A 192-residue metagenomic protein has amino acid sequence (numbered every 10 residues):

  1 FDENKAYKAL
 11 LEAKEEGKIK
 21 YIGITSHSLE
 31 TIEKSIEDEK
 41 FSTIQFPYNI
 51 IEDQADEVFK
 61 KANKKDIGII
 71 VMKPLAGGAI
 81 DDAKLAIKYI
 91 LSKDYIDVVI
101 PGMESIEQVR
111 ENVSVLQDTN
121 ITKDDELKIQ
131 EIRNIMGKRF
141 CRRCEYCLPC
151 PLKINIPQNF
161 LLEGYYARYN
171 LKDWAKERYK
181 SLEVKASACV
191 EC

Functional and structural regions predicted by a protein language model:
F1-I70, L75-G78: Glycine/proline-rich, positively charged, aromatic-decorated active-site loop/lid region on the catalytic face
D38, D56-C192: Structured C-terminal cap/extension of enzyme domains
